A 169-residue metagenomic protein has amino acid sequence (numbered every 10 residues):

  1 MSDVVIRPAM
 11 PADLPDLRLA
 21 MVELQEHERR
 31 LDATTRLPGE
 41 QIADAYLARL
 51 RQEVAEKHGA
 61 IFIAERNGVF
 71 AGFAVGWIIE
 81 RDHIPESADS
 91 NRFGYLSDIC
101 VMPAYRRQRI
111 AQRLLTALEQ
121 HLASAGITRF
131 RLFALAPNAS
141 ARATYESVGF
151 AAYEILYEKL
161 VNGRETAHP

Functional and structural regions predicted by a protein language model:
M1-P15, E23, G163-P169: Conserved N-terminal entry element of GNAT/NAT acetyltransferase domains
Q25-R49: Conserved GNAT-fold acetyl-CoA-binding loop/helix
A48-F62, Y95: A short helix-loop-beta-strand connector motif used in the catalytic cores of GNAT acetyltransferases and, in some
I63, V69-I78, Y95, C100: Conserved beta-strand in the GNAT
S87-P103, E158: Conserved acetyl-CoA binding element of GNAT-fold acetyltransferases
D98-V101, R107-Q120, A143, S147: Conserved acetyl-CoA-binding loop-helix of GNAT-fold acetyltransferases
Q112, A136-E154, K159: Conserved active-site alpha-helix within GNAT-family acetyltransferase domains
L122-F133: Conserved GNAT acetyl-CoA-binding A-motif
